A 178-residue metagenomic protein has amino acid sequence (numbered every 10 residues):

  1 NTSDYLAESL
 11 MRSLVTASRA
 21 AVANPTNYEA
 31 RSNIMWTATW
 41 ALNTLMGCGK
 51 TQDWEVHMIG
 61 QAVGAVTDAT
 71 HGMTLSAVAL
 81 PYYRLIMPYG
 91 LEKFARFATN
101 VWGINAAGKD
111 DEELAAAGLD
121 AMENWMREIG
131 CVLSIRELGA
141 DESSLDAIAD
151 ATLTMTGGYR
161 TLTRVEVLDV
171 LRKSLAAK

Functional and structural regions predicted by a protein language model:
N1-D120: Active-site segments that bind and position negatively charged phosphate/pyrophosphate groups
V101, N105-K178: C-terminal charged capping/lid subdomain of soluble metabolic enzymes
